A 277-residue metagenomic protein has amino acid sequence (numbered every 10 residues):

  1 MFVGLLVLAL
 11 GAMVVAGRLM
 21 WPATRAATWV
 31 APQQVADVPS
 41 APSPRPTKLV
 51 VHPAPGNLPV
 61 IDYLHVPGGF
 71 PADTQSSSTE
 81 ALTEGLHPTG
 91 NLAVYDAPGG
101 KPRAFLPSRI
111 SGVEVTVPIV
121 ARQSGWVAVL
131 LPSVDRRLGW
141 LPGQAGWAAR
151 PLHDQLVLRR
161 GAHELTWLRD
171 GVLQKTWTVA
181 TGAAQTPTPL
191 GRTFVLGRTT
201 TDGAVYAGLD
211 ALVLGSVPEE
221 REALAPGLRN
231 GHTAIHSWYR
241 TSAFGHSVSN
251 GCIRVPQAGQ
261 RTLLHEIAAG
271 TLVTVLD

Functional and structural regions predicted by a protein language model:
V3-L8, A27, S133, W147-D154 (+2 more regions): Exported/periplasmic cell-wall-interacting domains
A12-P42: C-terminal region of N-terminal signal peptides and the immediate post-cleavage residues of exported proteins
D37-V115: Beta-loop motif signature
H52, I61, H163-G171, G182 (+4 more regions): Cell-envelope/ECM-targeting effectors and their regulatory/trafficking segments
H87-N91, E114, R122-W126, R136 (+7 more regions): Extracytoplasmic
P98, Q123, L131-D135, A145 (+7 more regions): A mature extracytoplasmic/lumenal domain signature
F105-G146: SH3/SH3-like beta-barrel superfamily modules
